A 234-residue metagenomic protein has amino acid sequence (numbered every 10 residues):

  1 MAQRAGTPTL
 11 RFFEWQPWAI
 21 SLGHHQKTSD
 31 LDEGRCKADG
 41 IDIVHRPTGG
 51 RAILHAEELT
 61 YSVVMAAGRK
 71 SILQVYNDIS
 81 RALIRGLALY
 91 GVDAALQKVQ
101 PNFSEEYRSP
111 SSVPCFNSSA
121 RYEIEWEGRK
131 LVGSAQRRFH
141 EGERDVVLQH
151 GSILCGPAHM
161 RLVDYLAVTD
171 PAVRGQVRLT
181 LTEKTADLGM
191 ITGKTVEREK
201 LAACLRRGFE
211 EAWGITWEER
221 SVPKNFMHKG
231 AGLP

Functional and structural regions predicted by a protein language model:
M1-P47: N-terminal low-complexity, intrinsically disordered segments
Q16, A56, W126-G128, E143: Short acidic-glycine loop/turn motifs at beta-strand connectors
S21-G23, D30-D32, V132-G133, P157-A158 (+1 more regions): Short helix/loop capping segments that flank catalytic or ligand/cofactor-binding pockets
D30-S71, C204: A glycine-rich, hydrophobic loop/mini-helix early in the fold
A56-E58, S119, L148: Short, solvent-exposed loop/turn segments at the edges of secondary structure
T60-R121: Internal, conserved structured core segments that host functional sites
I84-P110, R137-P234: Long, positively charged amphipathic alpha-helical accessory segments at protein N-termini or as interdomain linkers
P114-Q136: Aromatic/basic-lined ligand-recognition segments that form π-stacking hydrophobic pockets flanked by Lys/Arg to engage
